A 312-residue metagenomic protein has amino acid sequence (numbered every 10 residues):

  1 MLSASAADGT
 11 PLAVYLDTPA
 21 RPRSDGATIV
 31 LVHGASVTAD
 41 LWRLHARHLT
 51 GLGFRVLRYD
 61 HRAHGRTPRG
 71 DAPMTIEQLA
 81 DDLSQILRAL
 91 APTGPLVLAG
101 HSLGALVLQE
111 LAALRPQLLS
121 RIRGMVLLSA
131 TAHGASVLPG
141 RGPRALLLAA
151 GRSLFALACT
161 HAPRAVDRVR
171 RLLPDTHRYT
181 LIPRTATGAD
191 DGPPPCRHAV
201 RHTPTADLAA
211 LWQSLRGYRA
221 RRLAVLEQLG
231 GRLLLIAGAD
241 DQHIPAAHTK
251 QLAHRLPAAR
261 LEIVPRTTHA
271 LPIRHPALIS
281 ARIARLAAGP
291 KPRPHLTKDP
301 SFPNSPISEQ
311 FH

Functional and structural regions predicted by a protein language model:
L16-P68, A89: Conserved HGGG/HGGXW glycine-rich cap/lid loop of the alpha/beta-hydrolase fold
V30-G34, H101, A237: The conserved beta1-alpha1 loop
R55, H61-L106, E110-S120, A132 (+2 more regions): Active-site loop/oxyanion-hole signature of alpha/beta-hydrolase fold enzymes
S120-A165: Flexible "cap/lid" loop of the alpha/beta hydrolase fold
A162-V225: Conserved alpha/beta-hydrolase catalytic His-Asp/Glu region
L229, L235-A237, D241: Short beta-strand/loop motif that positions the catalytic acidic residue of the alpha/beta-hydrolase fold
Q242-H248: Conserved alpha/beta-hydrolase "acid-adjacent" motif
P257-H312: Catalytic active-site module of serine/aspartate enzymes centered on a nucleophile-bearing elbow/loop
